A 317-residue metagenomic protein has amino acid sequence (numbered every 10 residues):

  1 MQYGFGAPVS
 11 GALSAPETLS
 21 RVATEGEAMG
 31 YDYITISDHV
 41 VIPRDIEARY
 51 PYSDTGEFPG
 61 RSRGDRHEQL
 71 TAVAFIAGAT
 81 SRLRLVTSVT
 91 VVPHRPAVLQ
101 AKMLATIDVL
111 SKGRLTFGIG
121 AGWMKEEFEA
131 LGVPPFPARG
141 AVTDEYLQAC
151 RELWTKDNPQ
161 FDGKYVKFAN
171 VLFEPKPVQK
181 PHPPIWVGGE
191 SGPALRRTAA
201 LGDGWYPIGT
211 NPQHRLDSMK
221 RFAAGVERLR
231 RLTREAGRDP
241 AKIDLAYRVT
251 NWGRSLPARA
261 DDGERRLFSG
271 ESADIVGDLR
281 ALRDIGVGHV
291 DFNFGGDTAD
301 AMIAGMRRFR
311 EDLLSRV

Functional and structural regions predicted by a protein language model:
M1-V317: Active-site-adjacent structural elements that line small-molecule/cofactor binding pockets in enzymes
